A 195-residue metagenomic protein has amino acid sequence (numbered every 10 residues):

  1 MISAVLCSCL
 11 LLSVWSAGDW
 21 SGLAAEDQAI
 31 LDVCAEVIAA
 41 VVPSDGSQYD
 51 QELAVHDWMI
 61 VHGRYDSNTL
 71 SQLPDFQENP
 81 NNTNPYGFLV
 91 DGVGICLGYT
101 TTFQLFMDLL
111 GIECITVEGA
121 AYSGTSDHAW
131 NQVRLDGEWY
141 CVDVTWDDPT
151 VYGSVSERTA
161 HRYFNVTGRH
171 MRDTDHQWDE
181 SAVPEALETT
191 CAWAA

Functional and structural regions predicted by a protein language model:
M1-A40, G46, D147: Linear, non-domain "peripheral" regions
M1-G22, V55, I95-G98, T102-F103 (+5 more regions): Gram-positive cell-envelope targeting signals
L23-L31, V55, N165-G168, H176: Non-catalytic ligand/cofactor/substrate-binding and regulatory segments of enzyme domains
A25, D91-G94, E118: Alpha-helix capping and helix-loop boundary segments enriched in small/acidic/polar residues
E26-F88: Secondary-structure boundary elements
P85-G98: A short, highly charged nucleic-acid-interacting micro-segment common to nuclease and nuclease-linked defense proteins
L97-G168: Hydrophobic/aromatic-rich core segments of domains that either
V155-A195: Low-complexity, Gly/Ser/Thr/Pro-rich intrinsically disordered linker/tail segments
